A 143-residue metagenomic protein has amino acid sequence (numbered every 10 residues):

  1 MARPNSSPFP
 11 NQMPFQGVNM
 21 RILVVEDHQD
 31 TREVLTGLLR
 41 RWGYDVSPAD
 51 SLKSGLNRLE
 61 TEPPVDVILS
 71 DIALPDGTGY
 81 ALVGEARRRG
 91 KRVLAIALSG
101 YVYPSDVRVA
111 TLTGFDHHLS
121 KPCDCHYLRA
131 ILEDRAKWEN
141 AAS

Functional and structural regions predicted by a protein language model:
M1-L23, T36, D124-S143: Non-catalytic signal-transmission and effector/linker regions of two-component phosphorelay proteins
E26: Conserved acidic carboxylate
Q29-S47: Two-component/phosphorelay signaling modules centered on CheY-like receiver
P48-V67: Acidic, metal-coordinating helix/loop segments flanking the phosphotransfer/catalytic sites of two-component signaling
S51, T78-A81: Acidic catalytic/metal-coordinating carboxylates
D71, S99: Active-site residues of response regulator receiver
Y80-R92: Short amphipathic alpha-helix used as the core "switch/output" element in two-component signaling
A81, V102-L119, A130: Alpha4 helix (beta4-alpha4-beta5 surface) of REC/receiver domains from two-component response regulators
